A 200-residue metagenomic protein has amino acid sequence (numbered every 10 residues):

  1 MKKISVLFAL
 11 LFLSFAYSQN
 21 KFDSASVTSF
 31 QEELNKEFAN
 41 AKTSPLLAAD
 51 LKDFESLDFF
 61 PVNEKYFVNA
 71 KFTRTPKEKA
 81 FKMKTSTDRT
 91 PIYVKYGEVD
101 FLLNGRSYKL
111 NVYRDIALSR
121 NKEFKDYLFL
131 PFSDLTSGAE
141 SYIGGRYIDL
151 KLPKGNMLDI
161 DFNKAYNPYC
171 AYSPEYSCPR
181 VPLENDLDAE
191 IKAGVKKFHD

Functional and structural regions predicted by a protein language model:
M1-S24: Bacterial Sec-dependent N-terminal signal peptides
N20-E78: Start-of-domain marker
K21-S24, Y166-D200: Extended, aromatic/histidine-rich regions of cofactor-dependent oxidoreductases associated with respiratory
Y66, E78-T85, P153, E184: Terminal leader/tail segments of proteins
F72, V112-I116, D134-T136, F162-Y166 (+1 more regions): A mature extracytoplasmic/lumenal domain signature
P76-I143: Mid-length scaffold segments of soluble, non-membrane domains
F129-Y166: Acidic, glycine-rich flexible loop segments
